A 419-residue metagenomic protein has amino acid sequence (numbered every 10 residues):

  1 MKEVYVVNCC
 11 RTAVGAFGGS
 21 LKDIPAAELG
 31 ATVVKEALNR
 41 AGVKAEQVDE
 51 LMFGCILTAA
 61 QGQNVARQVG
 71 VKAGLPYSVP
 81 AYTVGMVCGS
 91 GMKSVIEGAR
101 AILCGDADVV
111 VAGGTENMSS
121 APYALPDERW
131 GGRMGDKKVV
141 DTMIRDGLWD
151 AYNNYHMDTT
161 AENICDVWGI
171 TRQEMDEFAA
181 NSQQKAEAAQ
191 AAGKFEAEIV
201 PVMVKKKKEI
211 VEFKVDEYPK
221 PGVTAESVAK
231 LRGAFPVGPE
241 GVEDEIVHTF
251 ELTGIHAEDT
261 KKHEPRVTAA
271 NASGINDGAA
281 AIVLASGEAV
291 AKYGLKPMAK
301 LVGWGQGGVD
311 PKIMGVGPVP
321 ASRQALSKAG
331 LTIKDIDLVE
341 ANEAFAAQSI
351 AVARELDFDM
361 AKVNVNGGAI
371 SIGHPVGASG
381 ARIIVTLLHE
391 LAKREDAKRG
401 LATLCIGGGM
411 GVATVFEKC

Functional and structural regions predicted by a protein language model:
M1-Q61, V65-A73, Y77-P80, T160-R172 (+5 more regions): Conserved active-site "lid/cap" helical segment
V6, E46-G54, P80-G85, V110-T115 (+6 more regions): Beta-strand segments within the central parallel beta-sheet cores of soluble alpha/beta enzyme folds
C10-T12, K22-A27, A31-T32, R40 (+4 more regions): N-terminal extracellular/periplasmic Venus flytrap/periplasmic-binding protein-like
R11-L38, L57-A59, Y82-A99, D108 (+8 more regions): Active-site pocket-shaping loop/turn-to-helix segments
C55-V109, Y152-H156, G222, A229-G274 (+3 more regions): Conserved catalytic cysteine-centered active-site region of acyl-thioester-dependent Claisen-condensing enzymes
M86-E116, T159, C165-K194, A281-E288 (+3 more regions): Active-site-proximal alpha-helical scaffold in enzymes
V109-I164: Flexible glycine-/small-residue-enriched beta->alpha junction loops that bind anionic phosphate/pyrophosphate groups
T160-E162, K205-K206, V302-S371: Active-site pocket-lining segment
